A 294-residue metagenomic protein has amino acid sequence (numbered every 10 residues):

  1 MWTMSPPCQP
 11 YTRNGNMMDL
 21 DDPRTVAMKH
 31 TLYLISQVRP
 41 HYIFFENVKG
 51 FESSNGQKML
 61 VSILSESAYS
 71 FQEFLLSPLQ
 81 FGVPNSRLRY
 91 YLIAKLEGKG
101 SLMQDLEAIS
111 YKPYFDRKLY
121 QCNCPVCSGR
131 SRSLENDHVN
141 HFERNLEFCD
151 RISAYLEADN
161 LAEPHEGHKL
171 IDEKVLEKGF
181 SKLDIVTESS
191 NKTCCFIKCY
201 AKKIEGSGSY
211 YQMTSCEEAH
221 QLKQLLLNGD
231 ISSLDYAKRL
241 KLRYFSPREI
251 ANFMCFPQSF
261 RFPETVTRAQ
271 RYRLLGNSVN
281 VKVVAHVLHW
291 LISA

Functional and structural regions predicted by a protein language model:
M1, H30, M59, V283-H286: Acidic, Ser/Thr-rich intrinsically disordered and amphipathic helical segments
M1-T3, F44: N-terminal Rossmann-like NAD(P) cofactor-binding module of classical short-chain dehydrogenase/reductase
S5, Q9, N14, F256-S259 (+1 more regions): Generic N-terminal helix/loop capping motif
C8-K202, M213-E218: Class I S-adenosyl-L-methionine
E157-A294: C-terminal target-recognition/interaction regions appended to catalytic cores
